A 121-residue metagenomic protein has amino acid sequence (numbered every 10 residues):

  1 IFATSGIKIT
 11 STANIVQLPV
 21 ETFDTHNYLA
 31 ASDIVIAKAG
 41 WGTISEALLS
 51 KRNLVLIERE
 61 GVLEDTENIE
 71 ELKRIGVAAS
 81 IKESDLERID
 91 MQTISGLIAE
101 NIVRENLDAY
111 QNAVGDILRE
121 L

Functional and structural regions predicted by a protein language model:
I1-I34: Donor-nucleotide binding loops and adjacent catalytic segments primarily of GT-B fold Leloir glycosyltransferases
I7-I9, T43, V62, L86: Surface-exposed, flexible loop/turn segments at secondary-structure boundaries
T10-A13, L49, I75: Short, well-ordered coil/turn elements that cap or connect secondary structure elements
Q17, N53-I89: Nucleotide-sugar donor-binding patch of glycosyltransferase catalytic domains
L18, A37, L107-Y110: A conditional alpha-helix N-cap/helix-loop micro-motif detector
D24-E67: A donor-sugar binding/catalytic signature common to diverse glycosyltransferases and related nucleotide-sugar
N27, L86-S95: Short amphipathic alpha-helix with an adjacent loop that forms part of the alpha/beta core around
M91-L121: C-terminal amphipathic helix plus adjacent low-complexity, charged tail appended to glycosyltransferase catalytic
